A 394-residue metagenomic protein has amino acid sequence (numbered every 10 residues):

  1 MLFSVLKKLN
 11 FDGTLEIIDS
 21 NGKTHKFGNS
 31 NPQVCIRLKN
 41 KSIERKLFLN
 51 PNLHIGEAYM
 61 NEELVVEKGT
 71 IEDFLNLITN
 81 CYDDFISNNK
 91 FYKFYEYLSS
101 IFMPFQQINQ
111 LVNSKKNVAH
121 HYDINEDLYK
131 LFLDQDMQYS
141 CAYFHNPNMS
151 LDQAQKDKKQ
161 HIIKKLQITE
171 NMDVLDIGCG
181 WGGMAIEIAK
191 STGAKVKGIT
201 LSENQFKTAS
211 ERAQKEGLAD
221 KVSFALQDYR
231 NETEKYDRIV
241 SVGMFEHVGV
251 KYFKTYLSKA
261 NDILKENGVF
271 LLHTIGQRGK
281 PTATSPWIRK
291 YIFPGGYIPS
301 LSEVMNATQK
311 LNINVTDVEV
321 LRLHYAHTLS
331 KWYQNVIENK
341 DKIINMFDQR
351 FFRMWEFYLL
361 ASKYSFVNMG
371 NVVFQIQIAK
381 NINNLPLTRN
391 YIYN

Functional and structural regions predicted by a protein language model:
M1-Q155, H161: Feature captures hydrophobic
E170-G178: Conserved class I S-adenosyl-L-methionine
W181-T192: Conserved SAM-binding loop of SAM-dependent methyltransferases across substrates and taxa, primarily the Class I
A209-S210: Conserved SAM-binding loop
R230-I239: A short acidic, Gly/Pro-enriched loop at the edge of an enzyme's catalytic core that lines a small-molecule cofactor
K254-E266: A short glycine-rich, Lys/Arg-flanked "PGG" loop and its adjoining helix->strand segment in the class I
N267-I275: Conserved beta-strand signature within the Rossmann-like core of class I S-adenosyl-L-methionine
I275-P386, Y393-N394: Substrate-binding/catalytic lobe of Class I Rossmann-like enzymes that use SAM or dcSAM, i.e., the mid-to-C-terminal
